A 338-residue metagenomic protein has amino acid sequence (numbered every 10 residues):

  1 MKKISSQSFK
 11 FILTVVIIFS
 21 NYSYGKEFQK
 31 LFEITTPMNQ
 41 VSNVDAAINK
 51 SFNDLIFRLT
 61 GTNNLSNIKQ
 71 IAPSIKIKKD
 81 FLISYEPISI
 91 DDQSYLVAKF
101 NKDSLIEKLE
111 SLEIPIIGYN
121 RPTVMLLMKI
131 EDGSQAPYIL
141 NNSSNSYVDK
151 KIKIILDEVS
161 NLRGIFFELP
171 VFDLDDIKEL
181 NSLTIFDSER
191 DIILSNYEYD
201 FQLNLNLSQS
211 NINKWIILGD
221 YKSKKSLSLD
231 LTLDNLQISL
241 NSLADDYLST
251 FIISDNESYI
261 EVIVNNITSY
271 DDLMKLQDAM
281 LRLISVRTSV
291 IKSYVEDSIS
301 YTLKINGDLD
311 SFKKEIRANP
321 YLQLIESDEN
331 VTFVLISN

Functional and structural regions predicted by a protein language model:
K2-I12: Bacterial N-terminal signal peptides that target proteins for export
K10-S20: Bacterial N-terminal signal peptides
N21-G25: Sec/Tat signal peptide C-region and signal peptidase I cleavage site
E27-P37, D191-Q237, T332-S337: Amphipathic beta-strand/beta-sheet edge segments enriched in Tyr/Trp
P37-N39, K99-L105, K129-G133, S208-S210 (+4 more regions): Solvent-exposed coil/turn segments that connect beta secondary-structure elements in extracytoplasmic/periplasmic
D45-G61, E107-I116, N161-G164, K224-D297 (+1 more regions): C-terminal/domain-edge helix-coil "capping" segments
I48-Q70, P122-L183, Y197, Q202 (+4 more regions): N-terminal segment of the mature soluble domain
I68-I130, P137-Y138: Signal peptide-directed extracytoplasmic domains
